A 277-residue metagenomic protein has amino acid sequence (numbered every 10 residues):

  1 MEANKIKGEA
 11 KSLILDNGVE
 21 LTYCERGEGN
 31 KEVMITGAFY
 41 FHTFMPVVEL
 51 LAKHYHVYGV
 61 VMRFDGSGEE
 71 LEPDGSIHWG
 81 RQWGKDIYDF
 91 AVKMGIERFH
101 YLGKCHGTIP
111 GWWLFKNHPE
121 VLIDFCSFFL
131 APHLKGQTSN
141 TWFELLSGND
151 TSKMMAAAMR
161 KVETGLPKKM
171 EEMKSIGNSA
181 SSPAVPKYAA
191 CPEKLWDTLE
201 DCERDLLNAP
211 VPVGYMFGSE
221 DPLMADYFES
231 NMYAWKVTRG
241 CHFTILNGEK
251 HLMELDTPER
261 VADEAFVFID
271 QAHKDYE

Functional and structural regions predicted by a protein language model:
L15-E70: Conserved HGGG/HGGXW glycine-rich cap/lid loop of the alpha/beta-hydrolase fold
Y58-L102: Active-site loop/oxyanion-hole signature of alpha/beta-hydrolase fold enzymes
V61-G66, A131, E249-K250: Short beta-to-alpha linker loops that shape the active-site pocket of alpha/beta-hydrolase fold enzymes
G103-G107, G111: Gly/Ala-rich beta-loop-alpha elbow adjacent to hydrolase catalytic centers
W112, K116, L122-K153: Flexible "cap/lid" loop of the alpha/beta hydrolase fold
G136-Q137, S152-A209: Conserved alpha/beta-hydrolase catalytic His-Asp/Glu region
G214-E249: Conserved loop-alpha-helix segment in the C-terminal half of the alpha/beta-hydrolase fold that carries the catalytic
G240-E277: Catalytic active-site module of serine/aspartate enzymes centered on a nucleophile-bearing elbow/loop
